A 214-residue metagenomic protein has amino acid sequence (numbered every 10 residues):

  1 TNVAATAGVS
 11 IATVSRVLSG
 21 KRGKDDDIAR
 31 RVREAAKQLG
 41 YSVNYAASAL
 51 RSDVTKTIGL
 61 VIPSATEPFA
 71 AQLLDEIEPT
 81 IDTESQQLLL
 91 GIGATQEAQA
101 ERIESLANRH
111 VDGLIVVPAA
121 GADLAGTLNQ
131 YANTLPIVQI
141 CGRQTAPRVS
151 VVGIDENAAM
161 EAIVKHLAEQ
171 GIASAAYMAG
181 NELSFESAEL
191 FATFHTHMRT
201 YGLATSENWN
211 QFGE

Functional and structural regions predicted by a protein language model:
T1-T55: N-terminal helix-turn-helix DNA-binding module of bacterial transcription factors
G8, H110-V111, G171-S174: Short loop/turn motifs at secondary-structure junctions
I11-R16, L50-T66, H166, A173-N181: Short beta-strand segments enriched in small/hydrophobic residues
D27, Y45, A71-L73, E101 (+1 more regions): Generic recognition of short, well-ordered alpha-helical segments
A35, E76-T80, T127-Y131, E189-Y201: Alpha-helical structural signal in soluble globular domains
K56-K165, E169: Alpha-helical recognition/docking segments in bacterial nutrient-uptake and carbohydrate-utilization systems
I81-I92, Y177, H195-E214: Short beta-strand elements in bilobed, periplasmic/extracellular small-molecule ligand-binding domains
E161-Y201, E207-N208: An alpha-beta-alpha
